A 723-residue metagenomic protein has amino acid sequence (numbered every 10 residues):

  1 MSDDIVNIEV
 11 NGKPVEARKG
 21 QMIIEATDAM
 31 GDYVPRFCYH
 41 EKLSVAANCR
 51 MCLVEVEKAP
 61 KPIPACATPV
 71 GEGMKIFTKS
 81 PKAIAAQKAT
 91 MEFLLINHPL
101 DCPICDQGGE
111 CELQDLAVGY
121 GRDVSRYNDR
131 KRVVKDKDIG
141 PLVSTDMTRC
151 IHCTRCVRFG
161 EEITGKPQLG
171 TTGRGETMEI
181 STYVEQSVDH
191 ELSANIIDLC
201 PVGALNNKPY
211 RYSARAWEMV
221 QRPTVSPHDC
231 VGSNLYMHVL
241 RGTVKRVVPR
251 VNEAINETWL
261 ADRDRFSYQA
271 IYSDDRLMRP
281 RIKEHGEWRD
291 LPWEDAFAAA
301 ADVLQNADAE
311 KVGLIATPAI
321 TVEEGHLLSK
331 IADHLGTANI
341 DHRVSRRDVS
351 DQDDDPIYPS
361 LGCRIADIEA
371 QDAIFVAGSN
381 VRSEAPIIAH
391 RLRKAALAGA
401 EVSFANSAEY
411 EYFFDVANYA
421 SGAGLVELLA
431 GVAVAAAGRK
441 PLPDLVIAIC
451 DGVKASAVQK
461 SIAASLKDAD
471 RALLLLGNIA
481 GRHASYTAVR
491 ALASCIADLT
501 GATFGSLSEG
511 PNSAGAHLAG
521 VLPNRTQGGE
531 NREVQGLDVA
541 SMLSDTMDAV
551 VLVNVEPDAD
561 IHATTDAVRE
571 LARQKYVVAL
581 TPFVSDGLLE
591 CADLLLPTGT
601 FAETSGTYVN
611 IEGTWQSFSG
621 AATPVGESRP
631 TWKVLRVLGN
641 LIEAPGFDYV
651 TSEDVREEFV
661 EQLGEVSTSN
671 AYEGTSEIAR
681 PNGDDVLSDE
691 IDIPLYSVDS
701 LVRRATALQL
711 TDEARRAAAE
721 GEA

Functional and structural regions predicted by a protein language model:
M1-M22: Generic start-of-chain signal for non-secretory N-termini
I8-E9, E72-K79, I180-E185, Y412-A420 (+3 more regions): Short beta-alpha connecting loops at secondary-structure transitions that line or flank enzyme active sites
Q21-E25, T321, D538, P630: Short, structural beta-strand-to-alpha-helix junction motif
I23-E57: A basic, amphipathic helix-loop patch mediating RNA/tRNA/ribosome contacts
R50-S226, V231-L235, L240-T243: Fe-S ferredoxin-like electron-transfer domains and their immediately adjacent linker/connector regions across
L95, P99, D146, H152-C153 (+7 more regions): Catalytic alpha/large subunits of respiratory electron-transfer oxidoreductases, centered on bis-MGD molybdoenzymes
L100-V133, T623-A679: N-terminal leader/propeptide and maturation segments of large enzyme subunits in energy/redox metabolism and hydrolases
D138-L142, I374, W615-T623: Flexible glycine/proline-enriched surface loops and loop-helix/loop-strand junctions
